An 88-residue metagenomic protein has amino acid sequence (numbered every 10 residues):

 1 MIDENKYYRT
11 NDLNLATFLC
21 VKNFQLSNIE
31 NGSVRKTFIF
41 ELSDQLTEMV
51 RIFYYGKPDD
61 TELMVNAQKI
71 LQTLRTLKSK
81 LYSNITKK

Functional and structural regions predicted by a protein language model:
M1-E30: Short, charged/polar N-terminal "headpieces" of proteins
D3-E4, V50-K88: C-terminal basic regulatory modules in eukaryotic proteins
Y8, F18, F38-F40, F53-Y54: Aromatic side chains
N11, T37, L77-K80: Small/flexible residues
A16, G32, L46, K80-S83: A generic structural micro-environment signature that highlights single residues at secondary-structure boundaries
Q25-S27, G32, S43, Y55-K57 (+1 more regions): General N-terminal targeting signals
S33-I39, D44-I52: Acidic, low-complexity, intrinsically disordered interaction modules
